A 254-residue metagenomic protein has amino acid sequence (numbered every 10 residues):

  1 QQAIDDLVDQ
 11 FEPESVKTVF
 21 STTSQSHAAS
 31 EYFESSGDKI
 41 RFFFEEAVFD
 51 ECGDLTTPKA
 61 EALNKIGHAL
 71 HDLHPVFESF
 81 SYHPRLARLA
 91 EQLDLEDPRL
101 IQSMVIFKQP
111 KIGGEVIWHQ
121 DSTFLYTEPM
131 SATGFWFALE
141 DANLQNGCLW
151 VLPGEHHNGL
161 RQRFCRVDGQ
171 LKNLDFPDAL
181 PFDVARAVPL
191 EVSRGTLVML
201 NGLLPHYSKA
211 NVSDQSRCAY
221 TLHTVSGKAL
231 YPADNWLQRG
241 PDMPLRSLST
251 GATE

Functional and structural regions predicted by a protein language model:
Q1-E115, N235, M243-L248: Non-heme Fe(II)-dependent double-stranded beta-helix
P13-K17, H156-G169, R194-M199, L203-E254: Non-heme Fe(II)/2-oxoglutarate
D38, E45, S131-T133, S216-C218: A generic structural signal for short beta-strands and their flanking turns/coil linkers
L73, A87-E91, R99, I112-P189 (+1 more regions): Catalytic core of non-heme Fe(II) oxygenases with the double-stranded beta-helix
F80, V188-E191: Exposed beta-sheet edge/beta-hairpin loop segments within beta-rich domains
S103-V105, F135-F137, Y220-T224: A structural signal for short, well-ordered beta-strand segments
F107-D121, G202-Y207: Conserved short histidine dyad/triad with adjacent acidic residue
